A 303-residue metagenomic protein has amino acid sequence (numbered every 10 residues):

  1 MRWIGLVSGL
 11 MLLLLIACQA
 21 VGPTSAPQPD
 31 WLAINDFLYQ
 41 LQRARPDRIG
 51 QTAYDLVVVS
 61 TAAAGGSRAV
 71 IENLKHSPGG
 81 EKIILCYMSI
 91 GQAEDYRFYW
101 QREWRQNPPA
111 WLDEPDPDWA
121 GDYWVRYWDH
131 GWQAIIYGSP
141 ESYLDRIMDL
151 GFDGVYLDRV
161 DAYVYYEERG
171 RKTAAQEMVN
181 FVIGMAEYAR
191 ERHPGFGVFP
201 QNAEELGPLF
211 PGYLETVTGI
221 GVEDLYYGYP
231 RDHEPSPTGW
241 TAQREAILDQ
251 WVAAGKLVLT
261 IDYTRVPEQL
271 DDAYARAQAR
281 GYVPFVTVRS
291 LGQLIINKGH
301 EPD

Functional and structural regions predicted by a protein language model:
M1-I4, G9: Positively charged n-region of N-terminal signal peptides that target proteins for export
I16-A17: C-terminal motif of bacterial Sec signal peptides marking the signal peptidase cleavage site
S25-D303: Glycan-processing catalytic domains of CAZymes
